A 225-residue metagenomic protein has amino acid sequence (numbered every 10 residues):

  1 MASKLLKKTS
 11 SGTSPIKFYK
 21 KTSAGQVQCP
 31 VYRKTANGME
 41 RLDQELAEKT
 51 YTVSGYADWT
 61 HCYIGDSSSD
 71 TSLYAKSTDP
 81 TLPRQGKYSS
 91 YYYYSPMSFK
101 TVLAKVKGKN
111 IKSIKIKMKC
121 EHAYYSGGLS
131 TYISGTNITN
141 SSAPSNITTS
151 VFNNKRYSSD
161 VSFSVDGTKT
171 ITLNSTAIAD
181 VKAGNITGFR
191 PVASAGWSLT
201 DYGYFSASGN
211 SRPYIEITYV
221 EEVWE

Functional and structural regions predicted by a protein language model:
M1-E48, T52, E216, E222-E225: Enriched but not universal
S11-G12, A24-G25, N37-G38, Y88-Y91 (+3 more regions): Intrinsic-disorder/low-complexity loop/linker signature
D43-L103, G135-S141, S194-G196, A207-R212 (+1 more regions): Flexible, small-residue-rich N-terminal segments that precede or flank a structured functional core
S89-Y92, V102-S113, D180-K182: Extracellular/lumenal carbohydrate-interaction signature centered on repeated Trp-anchored short motifs
Y94-P96, I111-S113, G128-S130, T168 (+2 more regions): Extracellular structured ligand-interaction cores
F99, G108-A123, I215: A short beta-strand element within beta-rich, extracytoplasmic domains of secreted/secretory-pathway proteins
C120-T187, A207: Beta-strand-rich interaction/scaffold domains
A179-G203: Ser/Thr/Pro-rich, low-complexity mucin-like regions that serve as glycosylated stalks/linkers or repetitive adhesive
